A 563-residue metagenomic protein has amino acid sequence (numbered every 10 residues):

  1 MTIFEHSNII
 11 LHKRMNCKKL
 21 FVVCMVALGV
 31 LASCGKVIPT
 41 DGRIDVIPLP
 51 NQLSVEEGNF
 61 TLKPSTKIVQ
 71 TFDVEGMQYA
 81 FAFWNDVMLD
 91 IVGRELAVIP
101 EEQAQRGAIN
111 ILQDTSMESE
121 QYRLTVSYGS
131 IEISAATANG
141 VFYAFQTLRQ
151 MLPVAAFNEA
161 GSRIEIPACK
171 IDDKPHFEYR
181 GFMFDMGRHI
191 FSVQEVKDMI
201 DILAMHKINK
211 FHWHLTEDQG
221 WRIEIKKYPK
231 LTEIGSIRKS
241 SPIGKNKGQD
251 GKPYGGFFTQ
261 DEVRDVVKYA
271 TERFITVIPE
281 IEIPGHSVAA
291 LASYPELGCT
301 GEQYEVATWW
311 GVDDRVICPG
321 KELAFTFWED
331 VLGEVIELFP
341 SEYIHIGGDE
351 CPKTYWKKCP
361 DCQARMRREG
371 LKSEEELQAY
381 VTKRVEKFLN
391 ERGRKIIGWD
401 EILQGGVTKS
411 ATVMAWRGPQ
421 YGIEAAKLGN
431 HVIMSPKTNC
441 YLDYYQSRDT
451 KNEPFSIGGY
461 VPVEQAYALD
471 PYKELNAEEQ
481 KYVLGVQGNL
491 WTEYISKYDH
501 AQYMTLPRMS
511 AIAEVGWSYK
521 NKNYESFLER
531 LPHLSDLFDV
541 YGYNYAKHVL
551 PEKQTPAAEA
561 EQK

Functional and structural regions predicted by a protein language model:
I10-F21: Bacterial N-terminal signal peptides that target proteins for export
L20-G29: Sec-dependent N-terminal signal peptides
L31-S33: C-terminal motif of bacterial Sec signal peptides marking the signal peptidase cleavage site
G35-F177, H500, G516-G542, A546-P551 (+1 more regions): Contiguous, structured surface segment used for ligand recognition
G76-M77, I190-S192, D218-E224, P284-A290 (+6 more regions): Flexible loop/turn segments at secondary-structure boundaries
S116-Y343, R384, F388, Q487-T492: Feature activates predominantly on carbohydrate-active enzymes
P295, A307-T308, V312-K409, W416-E424: Active-site neighborhood of glycoside hydrolase catalytic domains
K395-A411, R417-K563: Flexible, acidic glycine-rich loops studded with aromatic residues
